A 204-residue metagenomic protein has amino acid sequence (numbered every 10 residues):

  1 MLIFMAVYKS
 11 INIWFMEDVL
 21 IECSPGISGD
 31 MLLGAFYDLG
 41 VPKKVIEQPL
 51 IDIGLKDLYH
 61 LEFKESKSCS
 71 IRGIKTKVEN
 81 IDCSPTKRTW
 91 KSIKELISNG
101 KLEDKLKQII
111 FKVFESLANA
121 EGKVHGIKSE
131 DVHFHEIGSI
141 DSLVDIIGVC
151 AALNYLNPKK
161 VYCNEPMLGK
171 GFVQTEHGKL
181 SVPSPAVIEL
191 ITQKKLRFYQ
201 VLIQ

Functional and structural regions predicted by a protein language model:
F15-V19: Extreme N-terminal starter segment of soluble prokaryotic enzymes
I21, S129-E136, Y162-E165, F198-L202: General beta-strand structural signal in soluble alpha/beta enzymes
I21-L33, F134-L156: Conserved phosphate/anionic-ligand binding catalytic regions in large, soluble enzymes, centered on
D38-H125, K179, S184-Q204: Glycine-rich nucleotide/cofactor/substrate-binding loop typically near the N-terminus or early in the first domain
K64, H133-I140, G171, I203-Q204: Conserved short loop/turn motifs at secondary-structure junctions
A118-G122, G126-E136, I140: Alpha-helical transmembrane cores and adjacent cytosolic helix/loop segments of polytopic membrane transporters
L143, V149, C163, M167-K194: Active-site histidine-anchored catalytic micro-motif
